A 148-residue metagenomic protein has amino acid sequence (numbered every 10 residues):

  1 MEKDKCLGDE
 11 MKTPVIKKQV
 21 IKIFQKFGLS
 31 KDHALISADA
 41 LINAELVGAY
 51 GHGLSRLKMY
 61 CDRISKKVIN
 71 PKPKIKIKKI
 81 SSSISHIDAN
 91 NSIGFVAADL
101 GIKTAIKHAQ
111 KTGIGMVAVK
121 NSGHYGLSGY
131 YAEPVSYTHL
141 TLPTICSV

Functional and structural regions predicted by a protein language model:
E2-F27: Generic N-terminal amphipathic, Lys/Arg-enriched alpha-helix
L29-A34: Helix N-cap / loop-to-helix initiation motif
R56-G101: Active-site cofactor/substrate anionic-group-binding motifs, chiefly glycine- and Lys/Arg-rich phosphate-binding loops
H86-N90, G115-K120: Short glycine-rich or small-residue beta-strand-to-loop segments that form or flank ligand, phosphate, metal/Fe-S
K107-V117: Conserved catalytic cysteine-centered active-site region of acyl-thioester-dependent Claisen-condensing enzymes
N121-Y125: Acidic, glycine-rich active-site loops and adjacent beta-strand->loop/helix elements that engage anionic groups
T138-T144: Conserved small/polar residues in nucleotide/adenosyl-binding loops
